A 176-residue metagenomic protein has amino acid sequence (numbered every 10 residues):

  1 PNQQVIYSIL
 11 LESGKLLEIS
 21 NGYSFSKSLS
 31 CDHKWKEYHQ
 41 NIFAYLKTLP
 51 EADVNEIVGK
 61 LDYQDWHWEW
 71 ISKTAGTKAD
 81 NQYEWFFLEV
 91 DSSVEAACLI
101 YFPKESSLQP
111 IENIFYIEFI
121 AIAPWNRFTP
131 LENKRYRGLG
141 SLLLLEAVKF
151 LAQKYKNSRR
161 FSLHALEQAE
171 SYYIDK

Functional and structural regions predicted by a protein language model:
P1-K134, L142, K149-F161, Q168 (+1 more regions): Non-catalytic substrate-recognition and accessory regions of acyl/acetyltransferase enzymes
R137: Mg2+/Mn2+-dependent nuclease catalytic core
